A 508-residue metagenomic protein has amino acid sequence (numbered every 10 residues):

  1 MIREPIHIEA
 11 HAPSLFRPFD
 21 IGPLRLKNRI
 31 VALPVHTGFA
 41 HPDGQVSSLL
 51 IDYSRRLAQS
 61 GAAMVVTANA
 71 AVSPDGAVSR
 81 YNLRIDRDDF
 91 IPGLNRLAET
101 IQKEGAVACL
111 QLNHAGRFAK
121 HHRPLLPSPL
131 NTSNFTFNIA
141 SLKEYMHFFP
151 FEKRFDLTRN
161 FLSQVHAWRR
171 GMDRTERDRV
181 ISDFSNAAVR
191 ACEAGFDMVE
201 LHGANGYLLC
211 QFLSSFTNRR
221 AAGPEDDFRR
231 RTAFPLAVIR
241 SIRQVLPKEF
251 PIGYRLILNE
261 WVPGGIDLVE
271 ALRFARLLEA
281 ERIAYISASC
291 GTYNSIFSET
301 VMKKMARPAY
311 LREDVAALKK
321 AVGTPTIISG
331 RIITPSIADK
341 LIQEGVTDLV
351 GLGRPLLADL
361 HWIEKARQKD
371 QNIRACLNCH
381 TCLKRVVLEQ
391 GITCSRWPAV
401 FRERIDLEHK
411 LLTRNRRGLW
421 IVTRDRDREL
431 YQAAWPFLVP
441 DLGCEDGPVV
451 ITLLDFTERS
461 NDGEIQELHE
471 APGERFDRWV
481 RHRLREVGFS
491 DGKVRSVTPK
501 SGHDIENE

Functional and structural regions predicted by a protein language model:
M1-W420, Q432-A434: Flavin-dependent oxidoreductase catalytic cores
V346, P472, F476, L484 (+1 more regions): A short helix-to-beta-strand connector/capping loop
W420, R424-W479, R483: Beta1-alpha1 glycine-rich phosphate/pyrophosphate-binding loop at the start of Rossmann-like nucleotide-binding domains
S496: Feature captures the FAD/FMN-dependent oxidoreductase FAD-binding
K500-N507: Polybasic, low-complexity intrinsically disordered segments
